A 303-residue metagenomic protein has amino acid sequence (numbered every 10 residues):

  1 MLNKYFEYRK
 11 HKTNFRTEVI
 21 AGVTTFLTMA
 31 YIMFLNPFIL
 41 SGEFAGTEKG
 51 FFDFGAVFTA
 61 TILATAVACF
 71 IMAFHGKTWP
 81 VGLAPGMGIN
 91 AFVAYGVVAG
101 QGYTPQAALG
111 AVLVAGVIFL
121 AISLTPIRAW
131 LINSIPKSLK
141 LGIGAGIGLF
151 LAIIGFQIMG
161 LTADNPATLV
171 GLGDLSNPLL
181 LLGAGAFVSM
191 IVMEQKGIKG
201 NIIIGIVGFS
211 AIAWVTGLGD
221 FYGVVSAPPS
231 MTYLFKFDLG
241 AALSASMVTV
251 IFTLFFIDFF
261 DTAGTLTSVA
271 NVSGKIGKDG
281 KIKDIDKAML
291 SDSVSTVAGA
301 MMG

Functional and structural regions predicted by a protein language model:
M1-T13: Short, Lys/Arg-rich, polar N-terminal cytosolic tail immediately upstream of the first transmembrane signal-anchor
K10-V23: N-terminal membrane topogenic signal
H11, L40-L63, T253-M302: Membrane-embedded helical hairpins/re-entrant loop segments and their flanking transmembrane helices within multi-pass
I20-S176: Early transmembrane hairpin of solute transport permeases
M87, V112-V114, I147, L180-V188 (+1 more regions): Hydrophobic mid-bilayer segments of alpha-helices in multi-pass membrane transport proteins, especially secondary
D164-L180, V215-F256: Helix-loop-helix junctions that connect adjacent transmembrane segments in multi-pass membrane transporters
V188-T232, F255-F259: Flexible hinge motifs at transmembrane-helix junctions and intramembrane kinks/re-entrant loops in multi-pass membrane
